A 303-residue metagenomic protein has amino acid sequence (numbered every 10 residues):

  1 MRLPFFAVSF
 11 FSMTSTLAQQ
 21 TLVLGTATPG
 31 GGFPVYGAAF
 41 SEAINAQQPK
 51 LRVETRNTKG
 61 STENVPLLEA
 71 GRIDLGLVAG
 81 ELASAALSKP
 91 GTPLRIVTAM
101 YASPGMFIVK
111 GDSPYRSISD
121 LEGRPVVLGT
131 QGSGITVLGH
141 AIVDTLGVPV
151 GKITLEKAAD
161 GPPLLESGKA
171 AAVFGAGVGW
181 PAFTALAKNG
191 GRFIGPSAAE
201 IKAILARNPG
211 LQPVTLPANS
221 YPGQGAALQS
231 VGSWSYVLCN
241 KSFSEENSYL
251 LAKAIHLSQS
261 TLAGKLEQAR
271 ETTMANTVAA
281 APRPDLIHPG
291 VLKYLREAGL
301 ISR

Functional and structural regions predicted by a protein language model:
M1-F6: Bacterial N-terminal signal peptides that target proteins for export
M13-S15: N-terminal signal peptide c-region/cleavage motif recognized by signal peptidases
T21-Q47, L51-R52, S103-P163, S167-K169 (+1 more regions): Bilobed "Venus flytrap"/periplasmic-binding protein-like clamshell domains and structurally analogous long
I73-L75, P93-Y101: Short beta-strand-centered segments that line the small-molecule binding cleft or hinge of alpha/beta clamshell
G80-A83, K89-P90, S113, P149-F243: Pocket-lining segment of extracytoplasmic ligand-binding domains
Q131-I142, L211-A280: Ligand-binding clefts/hinges and TM-proximal coupling segments of bilobed small-molecule sensing domains
D160, S167-G168, G177-W180, T184-F193 (+3 more regions): An extracytoplasmic/periplasmic, membrane-proximal ligand-sensing/linker region
